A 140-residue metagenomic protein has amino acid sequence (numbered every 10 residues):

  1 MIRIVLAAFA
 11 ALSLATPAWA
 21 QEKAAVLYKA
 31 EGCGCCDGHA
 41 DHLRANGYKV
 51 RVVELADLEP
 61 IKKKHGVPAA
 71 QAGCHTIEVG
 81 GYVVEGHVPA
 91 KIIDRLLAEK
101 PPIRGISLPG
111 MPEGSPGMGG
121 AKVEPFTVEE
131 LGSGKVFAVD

Functional and structural regions predicted by a protein language model:
M1-I2: N-terminal secretory signal peptides that target proteins for export/translocation
V5-A15: Bacterial N-terminal signal peptides
T16-A20: Sec/Tat signal peptide C-region and signal peptidase I cleavage site
Q21-N46: Local sequence-structure signature of Cys/Sec-based thiol-disulfide redox active-site neighborhoods
A24-A25, G47-V50, G80-V83: Short active-site oxyanion
G32, H39, E54-D57, P89-I93: Stable alpha-helical elements in mature extracytoplasmic
A40-P60: Conserved helix-turn-beta segment immediately C-terminal to the redox Cys motif in thioredoxin-like folds
K64-D140: Thiol/selenol-based redox catalytic cores and closely related redox-interacting motifs
